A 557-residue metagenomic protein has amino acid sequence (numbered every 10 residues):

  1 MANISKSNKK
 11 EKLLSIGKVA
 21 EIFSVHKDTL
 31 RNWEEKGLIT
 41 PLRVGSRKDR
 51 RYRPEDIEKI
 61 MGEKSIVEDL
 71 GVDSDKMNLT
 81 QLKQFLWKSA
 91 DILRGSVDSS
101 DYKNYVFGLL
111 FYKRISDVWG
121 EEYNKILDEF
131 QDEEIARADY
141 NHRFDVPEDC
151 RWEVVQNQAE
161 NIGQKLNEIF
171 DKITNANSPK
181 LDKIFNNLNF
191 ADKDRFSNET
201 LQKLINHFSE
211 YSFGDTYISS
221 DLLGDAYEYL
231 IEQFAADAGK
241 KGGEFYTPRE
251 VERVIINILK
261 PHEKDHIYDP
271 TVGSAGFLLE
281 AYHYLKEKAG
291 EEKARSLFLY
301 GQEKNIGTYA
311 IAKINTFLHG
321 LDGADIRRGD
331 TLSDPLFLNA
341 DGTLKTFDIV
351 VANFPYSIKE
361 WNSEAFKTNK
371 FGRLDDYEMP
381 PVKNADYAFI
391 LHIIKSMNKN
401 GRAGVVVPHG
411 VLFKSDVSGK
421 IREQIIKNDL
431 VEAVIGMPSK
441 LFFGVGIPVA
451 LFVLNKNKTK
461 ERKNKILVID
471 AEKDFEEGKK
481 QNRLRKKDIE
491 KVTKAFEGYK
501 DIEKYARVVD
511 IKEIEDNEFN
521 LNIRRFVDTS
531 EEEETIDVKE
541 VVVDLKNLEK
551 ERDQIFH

Functional and structural regions predicted by a protein language model:
A2-D28, N32-L259, E263, R327-L336 (+3 more regions): Non-catalytic, mostly N-terminal accessory regions of nucleic-acid modification and defense proteins
K9, G45-R47, A294-R295, V445-I447: Short, solvent-exposed coil/turn segments
I22, I92, Y211, Y229 (+11 more regions): Conserved, well-folded catalytic cores of nucleic-acid-processing and energy-transducing macromolecular machines
P54-E55, K64-L70, D341-H557: A conserved structural/catalytic subdomain of Rossmann-like adenosyl-cofactor enzymes
D75, D194, D215-S219, E244 (+5 more regions): Alpha-helix initiation/capping motif
K113-I126, F234, L285, A289 (+4 more regions): A generic secondary-structure signal for well-formed alpha-helical elements
K241-A352, S357-K359, S363-T368, R373-D376 (+4 more regions): Conserved S-adenosyl-L-methionine
